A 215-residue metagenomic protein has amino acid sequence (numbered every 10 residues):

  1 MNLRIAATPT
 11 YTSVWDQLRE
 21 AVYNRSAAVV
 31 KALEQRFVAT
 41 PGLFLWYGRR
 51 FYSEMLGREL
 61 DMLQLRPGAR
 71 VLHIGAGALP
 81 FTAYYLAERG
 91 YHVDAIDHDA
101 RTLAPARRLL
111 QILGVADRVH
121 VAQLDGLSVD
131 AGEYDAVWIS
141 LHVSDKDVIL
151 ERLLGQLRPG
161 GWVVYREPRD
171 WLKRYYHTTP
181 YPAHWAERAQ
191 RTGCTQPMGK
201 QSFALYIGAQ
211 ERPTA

Functional and structural regions predicted by a protein language model:
R49-G68: Conserved alpha-helix/loop element of class I SAM-dependent methyltransferases that forms part of the SAM/SAH-binding
G68-A78: Conserved class I S-adenosyl-L-methionine
A78-G90: Conserved SAM-binding loop of SAM-dependent methyltransferases across substrates and taxa, primarily the Class I
H92-D97: Conserved SAM-binding motif I beta-strand of class I
D99-R101: Conserved SAM/SAH-binding beta-strand->alpha-helix loop
S144-Q156: A short, conserved alpha-helix within the catalytic core of class I
G160-L172: Conserved beta-strand signature within the Rossmann-like core of class I S-adenosyl-L-methionine
W171-A215: Active-site capping/gating segments
